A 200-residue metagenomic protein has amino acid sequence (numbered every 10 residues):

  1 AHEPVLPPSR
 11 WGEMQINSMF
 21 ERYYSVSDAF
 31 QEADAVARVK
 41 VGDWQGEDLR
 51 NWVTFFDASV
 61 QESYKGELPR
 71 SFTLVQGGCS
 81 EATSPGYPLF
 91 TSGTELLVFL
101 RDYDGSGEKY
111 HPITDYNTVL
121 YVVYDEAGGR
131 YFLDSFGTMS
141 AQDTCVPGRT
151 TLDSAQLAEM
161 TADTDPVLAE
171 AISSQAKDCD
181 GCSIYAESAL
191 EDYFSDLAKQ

Functional and structural regions predicted by a protein language model:
A1-P7, S84-Q200: Netrin-like (NTR/C345C) domain of secreted extracellular proteins
E13-E32: Short boundary/loop segments of OB/S1/cold-shock single-stranded nucleic-acid-binding domains
V26, A33, T83-L89: Short, surface-exposed secondary-structure edge patches
V26-A35, G46-R50: Short, solvent-exposed beta-strand/turn "edge" segments of beta-rich domains on protein surfaces
K40-G42: Conserved positions in beta-strands of structured domains
W44-D48, S63-G66, C79-A82, Y103-G107 (+1 more regions): Solvent-exposed loop/turn segments at secondary-structure junctions within structured extracellular/periplasmic domains
R50-G78: OB-fold (S1/OB) nucleic-acid-binding surfaces
